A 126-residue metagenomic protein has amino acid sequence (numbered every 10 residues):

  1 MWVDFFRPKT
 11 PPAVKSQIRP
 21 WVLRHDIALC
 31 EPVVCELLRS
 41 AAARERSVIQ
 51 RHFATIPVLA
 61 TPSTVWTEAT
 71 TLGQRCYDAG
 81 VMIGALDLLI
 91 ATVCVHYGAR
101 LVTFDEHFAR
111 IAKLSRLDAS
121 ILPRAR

Functional and structural regions predicted by a protein language model:
M1-L29, L38-R51, A125-R126: Short, well-structured N-terminal submotif of metal-dependent ribonuclease cores
W2, V34-L37, F108-A109: A generic structural signal for short hydrophobic patches within well-formed alpha-helices
F5, S16, P57-E106: Active-site neighborhoods of divalent-metal-dependent phosphate/nucleic-acid chemistry enzymes
A28, L59, S120: General small-molecule cofactor/ligand-binding pocket signal
C30-V33, F104: A secondary-structure boundary/capping signal
A79, R110-K113: A beta-strand edge to alpha-helix "cap/lid" segment located at domain peripheries
L101, R116-A119: Hydrophobic beta-strand scaffold residues
D118-R126: Short, C-terminally biased terminal segments at protein or domain edges
